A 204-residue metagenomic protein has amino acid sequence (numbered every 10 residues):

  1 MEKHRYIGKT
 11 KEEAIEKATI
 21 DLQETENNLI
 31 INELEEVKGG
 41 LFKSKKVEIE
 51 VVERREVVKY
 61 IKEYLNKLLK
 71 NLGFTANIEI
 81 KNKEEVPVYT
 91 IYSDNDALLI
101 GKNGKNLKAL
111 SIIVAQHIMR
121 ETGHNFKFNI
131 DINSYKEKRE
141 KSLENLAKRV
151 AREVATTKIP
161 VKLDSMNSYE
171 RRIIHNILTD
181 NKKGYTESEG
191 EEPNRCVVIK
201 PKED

Functional and structural regions predicted by a protein language model:
M1-D204: RNA-contacting regions in translation and RNA-metabolism proteins, encompassing KH/S1 modules where present
